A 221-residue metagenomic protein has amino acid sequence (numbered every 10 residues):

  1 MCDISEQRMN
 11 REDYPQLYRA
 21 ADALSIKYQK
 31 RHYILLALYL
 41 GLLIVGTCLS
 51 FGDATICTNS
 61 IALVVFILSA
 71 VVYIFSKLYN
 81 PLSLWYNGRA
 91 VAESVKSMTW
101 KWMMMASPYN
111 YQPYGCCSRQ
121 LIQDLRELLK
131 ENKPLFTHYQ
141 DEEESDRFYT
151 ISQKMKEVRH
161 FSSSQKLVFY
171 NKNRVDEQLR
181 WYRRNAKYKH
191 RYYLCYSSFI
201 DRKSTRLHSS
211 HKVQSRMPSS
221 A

Functional and structural regions predicted by a protein language model:
M1-R202, R206, A221: Conserved non-transmembrane functional hotspots
L207-S220: Single conserved hydrophobic/aromatic residue that forms the stacking wall/gate of nucleotide- or nucleobase-binding
